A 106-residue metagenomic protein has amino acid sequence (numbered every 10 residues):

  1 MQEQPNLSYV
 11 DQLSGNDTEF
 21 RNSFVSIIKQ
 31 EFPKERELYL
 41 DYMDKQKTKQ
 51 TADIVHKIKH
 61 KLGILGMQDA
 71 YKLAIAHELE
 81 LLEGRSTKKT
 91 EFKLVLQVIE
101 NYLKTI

Functional and structural regions predicted by a protein language model:
Q2-L7, R21-Q30, E35-R36, K61-A76 (+1 more regions): Amphipathic, coiled-coil-like alpha-helical segments
L7-S8, E19, K45-Q46: A generic short-segment signal for beta-strand/edge and adjacent turn/coil regions
V10-G15: Short, charge-rich, low-complexity alpha-helical interaction segments
N16, M43-T51, L65, G84-T87: Short helix-adjacent coil turns
I54: Residues within the DNA-recognition helix of helix-turn-helix
I58: An anion-binding catalytic pocket shared by soluble metabolic enzymes
